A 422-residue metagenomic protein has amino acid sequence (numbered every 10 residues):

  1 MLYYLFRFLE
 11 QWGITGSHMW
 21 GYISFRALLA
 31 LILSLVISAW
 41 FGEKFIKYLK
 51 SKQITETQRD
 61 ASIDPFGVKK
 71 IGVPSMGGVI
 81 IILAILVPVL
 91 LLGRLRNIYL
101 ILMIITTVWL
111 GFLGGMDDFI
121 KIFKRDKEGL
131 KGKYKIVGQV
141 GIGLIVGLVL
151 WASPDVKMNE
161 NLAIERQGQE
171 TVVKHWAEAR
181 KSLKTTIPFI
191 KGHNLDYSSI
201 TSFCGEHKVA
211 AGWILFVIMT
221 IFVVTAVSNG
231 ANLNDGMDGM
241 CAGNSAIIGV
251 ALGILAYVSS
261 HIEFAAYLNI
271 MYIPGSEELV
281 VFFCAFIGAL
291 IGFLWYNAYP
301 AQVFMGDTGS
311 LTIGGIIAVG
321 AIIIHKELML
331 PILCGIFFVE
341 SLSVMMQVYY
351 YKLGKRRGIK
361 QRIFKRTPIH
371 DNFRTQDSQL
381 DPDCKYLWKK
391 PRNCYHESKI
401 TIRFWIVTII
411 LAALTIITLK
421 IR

Functional and structural regions predicted by a protein language model:
L2-K44, L83-F112, F119, I145-E170 (+2 more regions): Alpha-helical transmembrane segments
H18, K121-K131: Membrane interface segments of multi-pass transport proteins and intramembrane proteases
W20, K70-I71, P188-A211, I270-V280: Short aromatic-rich membrane-water interface segments that cap or initiate transmembrane helices in multi-pass membrane
E43-A61: Membrane-interface helix-loop junction between the first two transmembrane segments
R59-V73, K127-G138: Juxtamembrane helix-capping/reentrant segments at transmembrane boundaries
F112-G115, K135: Long, basic N-terminal domains or extensions that often function in RNA/ssDNA interaction or organelle/cellular
